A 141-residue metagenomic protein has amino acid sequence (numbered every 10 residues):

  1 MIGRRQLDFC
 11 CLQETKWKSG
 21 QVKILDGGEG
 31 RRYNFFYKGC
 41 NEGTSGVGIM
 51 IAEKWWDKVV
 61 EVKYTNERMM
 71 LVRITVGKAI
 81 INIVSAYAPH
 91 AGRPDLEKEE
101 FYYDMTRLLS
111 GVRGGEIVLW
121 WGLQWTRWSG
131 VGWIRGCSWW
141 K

Functional and structural regions predicted by a protein language model:
M1-K141: A shared catalytic/ligand-binding motif for oxyanion handling
